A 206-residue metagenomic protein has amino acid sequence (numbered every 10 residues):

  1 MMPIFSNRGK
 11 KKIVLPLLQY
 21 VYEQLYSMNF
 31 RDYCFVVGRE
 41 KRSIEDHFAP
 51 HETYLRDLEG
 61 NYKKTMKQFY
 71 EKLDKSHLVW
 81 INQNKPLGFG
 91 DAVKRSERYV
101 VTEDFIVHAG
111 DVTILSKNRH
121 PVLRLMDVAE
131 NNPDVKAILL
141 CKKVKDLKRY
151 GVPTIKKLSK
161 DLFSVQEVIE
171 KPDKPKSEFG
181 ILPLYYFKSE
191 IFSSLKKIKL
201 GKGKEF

Functional and structural regions predicted by a protein language model:
M1-E59, K63-K64, R119-H120: N-terminal glycine-rich phosphate-binding loop and ensuing alpha1 helix
I4, P153-K157, F187-K188: Short beta-strand-to-turn element immediately C-terminal to the catalytic PLP-Schiff-base lysine in fold type I
G9-I13, L158-F163: Short, solvent-exposed loop/turn segments that connect beta-strands within catalytic domains and beta-strand-rich
E40-K41, K143-D146, P172: Glycine-rich beta-alpha junction loops
K41-R42, P86, R119, K188 (+1 more regions): Alpha-helix N-cap/helix-start and coil->helix boundary motif
Y54-R56, Y62-Y150, I155-K157, K196-I198: Conserved beta-loop-beta/alpha segment of the NTase-like Rossmann-fold superfamily that binds/positions NTPs
V122-L123, E130, S159-F206: Catalytic-core segments of class I nucleotidyltransferases/pyrophosphorylases that form NMP-activated intermediates
